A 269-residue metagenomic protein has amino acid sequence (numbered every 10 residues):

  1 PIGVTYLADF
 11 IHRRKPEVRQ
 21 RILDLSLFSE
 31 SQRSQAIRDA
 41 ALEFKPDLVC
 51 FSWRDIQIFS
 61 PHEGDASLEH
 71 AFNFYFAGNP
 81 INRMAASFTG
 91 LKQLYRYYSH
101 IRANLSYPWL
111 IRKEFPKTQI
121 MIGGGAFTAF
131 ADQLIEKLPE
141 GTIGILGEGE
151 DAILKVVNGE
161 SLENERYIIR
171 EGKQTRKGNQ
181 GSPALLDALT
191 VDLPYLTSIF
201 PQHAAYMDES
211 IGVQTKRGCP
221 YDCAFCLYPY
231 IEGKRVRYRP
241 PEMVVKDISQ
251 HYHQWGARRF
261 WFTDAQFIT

Functional and structural regions predicted by a protein language model:
P1, Y97-H100, R237: Aromatic-acidic/polar surface patches that form glycan- and anion
P1-H12: Short catalytic helix/loop segments, enriched in acidic residues and glycine and frequently bearing histidine
T5, G125-F127, G149-D151, P220 (+1 more regions): Gly/Ser/Thr-rich beta-alpha loop segments that engage phosphate groups in nucleotides
L7, I37, N104-Y107, I199 (+1 more regions): Alpha-helical packing segments of well-folded alpha/beta enzyme cores
A8, L154-V157, V245, Y252: Non-transmembrane alpha-helical segments in soluble domains of secreted/periplasmic/extracellular proteins
F10, R19-G181: Glycine-rich beta-alpha loop elements in corrinoid/cobalamin-binding modules across cobalamin-dependent enzymes
K15: Short glycine-rich hinge loops at helix-strand junctions in the catalytic core of two-component histidine kinases
D187-T269: Radical SAM [4Fe-4S] cluster-binding motif and immediate context
